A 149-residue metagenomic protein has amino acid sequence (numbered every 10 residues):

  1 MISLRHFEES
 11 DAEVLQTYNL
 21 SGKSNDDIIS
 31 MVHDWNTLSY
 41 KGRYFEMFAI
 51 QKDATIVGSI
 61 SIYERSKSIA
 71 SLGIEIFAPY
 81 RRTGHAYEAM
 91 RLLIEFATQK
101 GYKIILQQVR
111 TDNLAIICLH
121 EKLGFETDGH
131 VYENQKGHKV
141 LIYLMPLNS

Functional and structural regions predicted by a protein language model:
M1-D34, S149: A short, well-structured alpha-helix characteristic of acyl/acetyltransferase catalytic modules
F7, I76, V109: Hydrophobic adenine-recognition pocket in adenosine-nucleotide-binding enzymes
V14-T17, D34, E88, L92 (+1 more regions): Alpha-helical elements of Rossmann-like donor-binding domains used by nucleotide-donor carbohydrate transfer enzymes
S21-G73, F77-P79, P146-L147: Acetyl-CoA-dependent GNAT
F77-P79, T83, T111-D112: Active-site acidic-Proline motif in GNAT/NAT acetyltransferases
R82-F96, C118-K122: Conserved acetyl-CoA-binding loop-helix of GNAT-fold acetyltransferases
Q99-V109: Conserved GNAT acetyl-CoA-binding A-motif
Q108-R110, G124-I142: Conserved catalytic-core motifs of GNAT/GCN5-like acyltransferases
